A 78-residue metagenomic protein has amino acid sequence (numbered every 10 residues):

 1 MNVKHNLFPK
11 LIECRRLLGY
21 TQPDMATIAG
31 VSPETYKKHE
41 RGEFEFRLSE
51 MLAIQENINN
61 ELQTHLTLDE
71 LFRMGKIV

Functional and structural regions predicted by a protein language model:
M1-L17: A short, Lys/Arg-rich alpha-helix, primarily the initiator
M1-N2, F44, T64-V78: Short, charged recognition helix plus adjacent turn of helix-turn-helix-like nucleic-acid-binding domains
I12, P23, D69: Residues within the helices of the helix-turn-helix
I12-R16, G30, R41-E43: Residue-level detection of the helix-turn-helix DNA-binding "recognition helix"
R15, A26, Q55: The alpha-helix within a helix-turn-helix
G19-K38: Short alpha-helical DNA-recognition segment
K37-K38, L52, F72: Key DNA-contacting residues within the recognition helix of helix-turn-helix
S49-L66: DNA major-groove recognition helix of helix-turn-helix/homeodomain DNA-binding modules
